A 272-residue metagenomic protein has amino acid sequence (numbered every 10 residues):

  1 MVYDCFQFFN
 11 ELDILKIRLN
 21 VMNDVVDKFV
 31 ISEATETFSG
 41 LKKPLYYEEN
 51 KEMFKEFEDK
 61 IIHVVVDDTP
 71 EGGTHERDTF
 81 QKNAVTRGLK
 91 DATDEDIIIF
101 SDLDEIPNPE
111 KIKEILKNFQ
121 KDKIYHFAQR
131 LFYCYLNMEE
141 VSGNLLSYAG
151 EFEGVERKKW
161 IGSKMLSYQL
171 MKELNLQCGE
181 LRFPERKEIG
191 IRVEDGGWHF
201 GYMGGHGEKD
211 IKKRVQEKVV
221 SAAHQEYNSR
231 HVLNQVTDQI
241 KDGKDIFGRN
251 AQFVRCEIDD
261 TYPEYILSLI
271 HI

Functional and structural regions predicted by a protein language model:
M1-D24: N-proximal low-complexity "stem/linker" segments adjacent to membrane-targeting elements
V2, N23-T37, E58-I62: Short loop->beta transition adjacent to catalytic acidic/histidine clusters or analogous donor-positioning motifs
L15-N20, I31-Y46: SAM cofactor-binding core of SAM-dependent methyltransferases, primarily the Rossmann-like beta-alpha-beta module
E36, P184, I191-Y262: Structured catalytic core of nucleotide-sugar glycosyltransferases
T37-D96: Active-site-proximal specificity loops/subdomain of glycosyltransferases
D94-I106: Short beta-strand-to-loop acidic/aromatic patch adjacent to the donor-nucleotide binding site
E105-A223: Conserved catalytic core of nucleotide-sugar-dependent glycosyltransferases
I270-I272: Conserved small/polar residues in nucleotide/adenosyl-binding loops
